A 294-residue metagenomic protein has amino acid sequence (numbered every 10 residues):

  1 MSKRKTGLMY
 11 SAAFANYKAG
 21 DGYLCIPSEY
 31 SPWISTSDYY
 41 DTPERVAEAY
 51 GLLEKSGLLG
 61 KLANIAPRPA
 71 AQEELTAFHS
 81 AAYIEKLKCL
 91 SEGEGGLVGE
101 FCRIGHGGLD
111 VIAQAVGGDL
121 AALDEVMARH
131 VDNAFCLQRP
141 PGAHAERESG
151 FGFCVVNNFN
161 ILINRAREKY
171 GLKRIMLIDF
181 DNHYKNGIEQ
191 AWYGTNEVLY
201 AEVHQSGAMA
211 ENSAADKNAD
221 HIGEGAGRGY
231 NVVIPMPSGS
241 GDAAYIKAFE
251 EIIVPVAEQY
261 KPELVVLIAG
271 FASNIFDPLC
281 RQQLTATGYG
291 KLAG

Functional and structural regions predicted by a protein language model:
M1-G294: HDAC/HDAC-like amidohydrolase catalytic core signature
